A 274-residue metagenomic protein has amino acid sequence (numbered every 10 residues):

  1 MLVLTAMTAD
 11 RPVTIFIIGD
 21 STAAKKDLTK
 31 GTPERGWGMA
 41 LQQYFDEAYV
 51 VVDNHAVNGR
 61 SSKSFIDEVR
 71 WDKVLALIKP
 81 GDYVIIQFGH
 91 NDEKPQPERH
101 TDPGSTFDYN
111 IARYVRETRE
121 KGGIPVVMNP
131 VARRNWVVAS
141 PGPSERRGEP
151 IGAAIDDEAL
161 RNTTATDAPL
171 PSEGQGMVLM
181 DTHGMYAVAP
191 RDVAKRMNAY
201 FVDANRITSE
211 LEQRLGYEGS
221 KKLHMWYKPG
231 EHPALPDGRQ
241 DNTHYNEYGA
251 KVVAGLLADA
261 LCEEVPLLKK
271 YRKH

Functional and structural regions predicted by a protein language model:
L2-T5, R161-T163: Low-complexity intrinsically disordered segments
L4-A56, D72-V84: Serine-esterase "nucleophile elbow" of acetyl-processing enzymes
D20, H55-G59, R99-H100, G174: Short, basic, glycine/proline-bearing loop/turn elements
S21, S61, N91: Gly/Ser/Thr-rich beta-alpha loop segments that engage phosphate groups in nucleotides
R35, M39, K63, T243: Flexible, active-site-adjacent loop/turn segments at secondary-structure boundaries
V57-S62, N135: Acidic helix-start/capping segments at beta-turn-to-alpha-helix junctions
S61-V69: Structural motif
R70-K251, G255-K273: Alpha-helical cap/lid subdomain in secreted, periplasmic, or secretory-pathway luminal O-acyl-processing enzymes
